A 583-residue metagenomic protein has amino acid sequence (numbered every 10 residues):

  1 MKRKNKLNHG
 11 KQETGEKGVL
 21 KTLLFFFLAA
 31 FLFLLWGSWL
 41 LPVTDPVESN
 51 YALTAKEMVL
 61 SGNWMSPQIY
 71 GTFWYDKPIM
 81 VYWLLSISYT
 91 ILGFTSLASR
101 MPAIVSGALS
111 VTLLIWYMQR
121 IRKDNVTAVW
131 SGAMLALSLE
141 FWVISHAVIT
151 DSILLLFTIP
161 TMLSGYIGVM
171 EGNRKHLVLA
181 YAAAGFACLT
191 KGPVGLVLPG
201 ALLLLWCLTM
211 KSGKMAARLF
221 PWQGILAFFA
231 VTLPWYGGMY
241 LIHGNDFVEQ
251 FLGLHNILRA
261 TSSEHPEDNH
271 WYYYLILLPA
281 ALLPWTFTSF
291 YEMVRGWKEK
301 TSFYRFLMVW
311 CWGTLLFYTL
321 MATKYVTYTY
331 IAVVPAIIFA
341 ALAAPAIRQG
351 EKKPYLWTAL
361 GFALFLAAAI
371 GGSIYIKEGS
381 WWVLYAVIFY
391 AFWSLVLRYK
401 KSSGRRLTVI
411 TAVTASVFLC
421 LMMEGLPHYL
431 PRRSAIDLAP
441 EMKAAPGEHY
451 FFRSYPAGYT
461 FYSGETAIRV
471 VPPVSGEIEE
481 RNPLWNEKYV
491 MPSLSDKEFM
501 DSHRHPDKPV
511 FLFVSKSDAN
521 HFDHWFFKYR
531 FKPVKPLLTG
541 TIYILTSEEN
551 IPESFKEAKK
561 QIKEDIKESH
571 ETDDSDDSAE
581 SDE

Functional and structural regions predicted by a protein language model:
M1-K11, K17, S569-E583: Short, intrinsically disordered terminal tails adjacent to the first/last structured region
K2-P354: Membrane-integral, polyisoprenol-dependent glycosyltransferases of the GT-C/oligosaccharyltransferase superfamily
V178, E292-E583: Membrane-embedded architecture of ER/inner-membrane glycosylation machinery
